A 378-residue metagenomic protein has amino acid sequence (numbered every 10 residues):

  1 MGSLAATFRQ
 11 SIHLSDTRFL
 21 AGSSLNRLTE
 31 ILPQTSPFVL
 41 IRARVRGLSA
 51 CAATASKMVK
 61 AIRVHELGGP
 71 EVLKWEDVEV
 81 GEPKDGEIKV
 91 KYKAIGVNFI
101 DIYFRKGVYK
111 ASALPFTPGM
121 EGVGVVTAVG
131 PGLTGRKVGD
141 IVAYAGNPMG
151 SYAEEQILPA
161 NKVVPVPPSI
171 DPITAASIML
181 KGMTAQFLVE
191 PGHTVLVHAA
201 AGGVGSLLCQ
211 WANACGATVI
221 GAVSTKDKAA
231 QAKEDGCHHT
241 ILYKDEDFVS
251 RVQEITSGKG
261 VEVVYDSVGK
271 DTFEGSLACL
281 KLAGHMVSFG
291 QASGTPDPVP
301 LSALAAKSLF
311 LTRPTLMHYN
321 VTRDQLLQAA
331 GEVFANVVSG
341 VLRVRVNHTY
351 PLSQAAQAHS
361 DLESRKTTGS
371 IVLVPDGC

Functional and structural regions predicted by a protein language model:
M1-L40: N-terminal chloroplast transit peptides
G2-A6, H13-T17, T322-C378: C-terminal hydrophobic helical "lid"/dimerization subdomain of Rossmann-like NAD(P)H-dependent oxidoreductases
A43-V59: N-terminal mitochondrial targeting presequences
E79-V97, K106-G150: Glycine-rich beta-strand-centered segment in the early N-terminal region that forms part of a ligand/cofactor-binding
L114-T117, I141-A199, W211: NAD(P)H dinucleotide-binding glycine-rich loop of Rossmann-like/cofactor-binding domains, especially the beta1-alpha1
K137, A176-E246: Mid-domain Rossmann-like dinucleotide-binding core that forms the NAD(H)/NADP(H) cofactor-binding site
C215, V223-K226, V268-L342, V374-C378: Glycine-rich phosphate-binding loop and adjacent beta-alpha segment of Rossmann(oid) nucleotide-cofactor-binding
F248-G258: Short amphipathic alpha-helix with an adjacent loop that forms part of the alpha/beta core around
